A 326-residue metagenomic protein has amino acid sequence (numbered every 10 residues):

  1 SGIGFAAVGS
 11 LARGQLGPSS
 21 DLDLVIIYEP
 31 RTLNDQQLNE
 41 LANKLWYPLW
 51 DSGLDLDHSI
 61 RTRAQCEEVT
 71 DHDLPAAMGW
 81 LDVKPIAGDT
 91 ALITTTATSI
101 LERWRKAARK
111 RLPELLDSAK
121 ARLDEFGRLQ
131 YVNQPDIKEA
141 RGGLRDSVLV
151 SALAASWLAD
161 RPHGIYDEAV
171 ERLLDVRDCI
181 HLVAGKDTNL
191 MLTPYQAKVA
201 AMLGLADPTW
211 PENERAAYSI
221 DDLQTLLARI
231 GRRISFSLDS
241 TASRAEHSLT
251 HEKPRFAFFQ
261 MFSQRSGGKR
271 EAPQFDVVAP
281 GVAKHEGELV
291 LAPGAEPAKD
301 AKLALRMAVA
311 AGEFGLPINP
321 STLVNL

Functional and structural regions predicted by a protein language model:
S1-N34, N39: Active-site nucleotide-donor binding segment shared across nucleotidyl transfer reactions
G2, I27, Q36-L92: Conserved catalytic core of two-metal-ion nucleotidyltransferases
Y28-L38, A87, R103-K106, W157-P162 (+2 more regions): Short, polar/flexible loop-turn hinges at active-site or ligand-entry regions and domain interfaces
T32, A42-N43, A91-I100, K138: Helix-loop-helix transmembrane hairpins and adjacent membrane-interface loops of multi-pass inner-membrane proteins
I60-V69, T193-K198, H251-F259, T322-L326: A glycine-rich phosphate-binding loop feature that marks nucleotide/adenosyl-phosphate handling sites
W104-L249, G312-L323: Conserved nucleotidyltransferase catalytic core and NTase-mimicking acidic/glycine-rich helix/loop elements in nucleic
H181, S248, E252-L326: A cross-family structural signal marking well-folded subdomains
